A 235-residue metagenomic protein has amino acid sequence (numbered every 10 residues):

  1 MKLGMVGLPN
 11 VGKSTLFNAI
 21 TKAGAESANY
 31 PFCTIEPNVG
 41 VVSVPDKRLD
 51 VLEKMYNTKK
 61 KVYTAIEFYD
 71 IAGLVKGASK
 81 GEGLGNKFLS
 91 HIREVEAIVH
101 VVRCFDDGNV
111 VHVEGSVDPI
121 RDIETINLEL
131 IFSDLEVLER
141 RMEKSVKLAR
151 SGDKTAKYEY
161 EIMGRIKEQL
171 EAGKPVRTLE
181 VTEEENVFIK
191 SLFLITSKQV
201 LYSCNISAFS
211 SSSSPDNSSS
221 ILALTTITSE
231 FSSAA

Functional and structural regions predicted by a protein language model:
M1-E82, N86-D107: Conserved G1/Walker A P-loop phosphate-binding module
K2-V6, F17, M142-S211, A223 (+1 more regions): C-terminal-of-GTPase-core extension/linker across diverse P-loop GTPases
A25, G77, E129, R141 (+1 more regions): Active-site-proximal flexible loops/turns
P31, I35, R48, K61-E67 (+9 more regions): Helical mechanochemical/support elements of P-loop NTPase systems and associated helical scaffolds
G40-S43, A72-S79, R93-F132, E136 (+3 more regions): Conserved Switch II/interswitch segment of TRAFAC-class P-loop GTPases
K60, I195, S211, P215-S218: Residue-level detector of transmembrane insertion/anchoring sites
S213, S218, L222, T226-S229: Alpha-helix boundary/capping motif
